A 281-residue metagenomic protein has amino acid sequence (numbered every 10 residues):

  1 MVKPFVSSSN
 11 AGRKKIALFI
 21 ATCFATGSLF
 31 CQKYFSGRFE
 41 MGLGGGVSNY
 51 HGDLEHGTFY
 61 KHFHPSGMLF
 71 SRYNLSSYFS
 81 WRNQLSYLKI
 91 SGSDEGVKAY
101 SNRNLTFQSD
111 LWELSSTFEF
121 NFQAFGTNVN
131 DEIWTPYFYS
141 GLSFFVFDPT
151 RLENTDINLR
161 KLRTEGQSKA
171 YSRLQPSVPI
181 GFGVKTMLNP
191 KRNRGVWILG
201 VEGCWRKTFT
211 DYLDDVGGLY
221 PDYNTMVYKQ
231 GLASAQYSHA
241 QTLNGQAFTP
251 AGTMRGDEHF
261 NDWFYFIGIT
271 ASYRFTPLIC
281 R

Functional and structural regions predicted by a protein language model:
Q32-N74, F264-G268, S272-L278: Short glycine/proline- and aromatic-enriched beta-strand/turn motifs that initiate or cap beta-hairpins
Q32-R38, Y78, A124-T135, L188-W197 (+2 more regions): Short loop/turn motifs that connect adjacent beta-strands in outer-membrane beta-barrel proteins
G37, K61-P65, D110-L114, W134 (+2 more regions): Residues that define the transmembrane beta-barrel architecture of outer-membrane proteins
M41-L43, S71, N83, S116 (+4 more regions): Membrane-embedded beta-strand positions of outer-membrane beta-barrel proteins
G45-H51, Y87-S91, F122, L142-D148 (+3 more regions): Transmembrane beta-strands of outer-membrane beta-barrel pores
H51-G57, A99-L111, F125, R163-A170 (+1 more regions): Extracellular loop and loop/strand-boundary signature of outer-membrane beta-barrel proteins
F79, N83-R160: Gram-negative (and chloroplast) outer-membrane scaffold detector with strong preference for beta-barrel transmembrane
N189-R281: Predominantly the C-terminal beta-signal and adjacent terminal strand-loop region of outer-membrane beta-barrel
